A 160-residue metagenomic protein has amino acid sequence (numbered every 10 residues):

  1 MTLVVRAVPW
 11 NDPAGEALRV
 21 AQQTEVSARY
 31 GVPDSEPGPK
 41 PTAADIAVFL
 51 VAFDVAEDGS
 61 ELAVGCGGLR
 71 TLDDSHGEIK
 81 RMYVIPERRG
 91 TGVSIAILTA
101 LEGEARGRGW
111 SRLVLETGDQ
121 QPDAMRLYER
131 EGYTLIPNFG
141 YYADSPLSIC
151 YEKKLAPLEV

Functional and structural regions predicted by a protein language model:
L3-K80, I85-E87, L98-T99, E104 (+2 more regions): Acetyl-CoA-dependent GNAT
A7-N11, E16, S111-V114, G118-G132 (+1 more regions): C-terminal "cap" of GNAT-fold acetyltransferases
G38-K40, E87-R89, E131, S145-S148: Short, intrinsically disordered/low-complexity patches at protein termini and at juxtamembrane boundaries
S75, T91, G107-S111: Short coil/turn segments at alpha/beta junctions that flank glycine-rich nucleotide-binding fingerprints
I85-E87, T91, D119: Active-site acidic-Proline motif in GNAT/NAT acetyltransferases
G90, G103-G107, T134: Conserved amphipathic alpha-helical interaction elements at protein-protein interfaces in regulatory, energy-coupling
L98, A105-E116: Conserved GNAT acetyl-CoA-binding A-motif
